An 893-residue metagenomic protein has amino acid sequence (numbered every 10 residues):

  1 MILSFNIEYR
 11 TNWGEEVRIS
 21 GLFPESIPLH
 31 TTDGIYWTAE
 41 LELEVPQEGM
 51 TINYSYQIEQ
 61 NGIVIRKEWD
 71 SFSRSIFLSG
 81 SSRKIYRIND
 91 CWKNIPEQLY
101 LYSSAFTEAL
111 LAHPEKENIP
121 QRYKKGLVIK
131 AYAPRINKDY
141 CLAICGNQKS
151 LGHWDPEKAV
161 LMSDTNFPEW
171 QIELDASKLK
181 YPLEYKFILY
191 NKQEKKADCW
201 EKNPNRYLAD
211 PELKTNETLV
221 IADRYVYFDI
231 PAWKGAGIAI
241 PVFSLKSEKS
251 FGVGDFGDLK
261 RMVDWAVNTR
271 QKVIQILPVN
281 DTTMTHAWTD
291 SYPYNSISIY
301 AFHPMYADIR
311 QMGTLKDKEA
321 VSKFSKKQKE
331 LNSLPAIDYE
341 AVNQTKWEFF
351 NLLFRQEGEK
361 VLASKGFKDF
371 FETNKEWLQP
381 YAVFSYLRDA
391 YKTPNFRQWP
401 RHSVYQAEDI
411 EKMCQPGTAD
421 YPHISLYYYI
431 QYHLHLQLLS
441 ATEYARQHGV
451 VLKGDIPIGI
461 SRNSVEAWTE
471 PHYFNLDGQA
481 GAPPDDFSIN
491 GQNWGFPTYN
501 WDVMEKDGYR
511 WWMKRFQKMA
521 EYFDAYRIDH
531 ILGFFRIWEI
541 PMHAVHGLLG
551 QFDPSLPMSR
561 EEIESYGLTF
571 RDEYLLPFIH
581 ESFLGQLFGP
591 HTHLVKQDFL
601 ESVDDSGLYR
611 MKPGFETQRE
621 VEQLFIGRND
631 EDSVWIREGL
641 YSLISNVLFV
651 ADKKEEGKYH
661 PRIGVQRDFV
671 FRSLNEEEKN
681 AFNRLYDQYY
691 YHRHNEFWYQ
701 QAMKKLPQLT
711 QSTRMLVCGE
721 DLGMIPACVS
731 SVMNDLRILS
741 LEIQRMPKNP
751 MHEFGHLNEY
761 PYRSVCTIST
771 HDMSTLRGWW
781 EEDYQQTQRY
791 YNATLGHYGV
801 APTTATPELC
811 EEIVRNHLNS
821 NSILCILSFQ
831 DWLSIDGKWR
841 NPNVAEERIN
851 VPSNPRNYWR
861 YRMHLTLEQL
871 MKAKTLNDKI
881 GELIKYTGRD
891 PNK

Functional and structural regions predicted by a protein language model:
I2-T51, E59-G80, A133-Y181, Y190-L213 (+2 more regions): Aromatic-rich carbohydrate-binding modules that target alpha-glucans
F5, K93, L99: An acidic-aromatic pocket/loop used at catalytic or ligand-binding sites
E8, D90-K93, R224: Intrinsic disorder/low-complexity segments in short proteins, especially the signal peptide and propeptide regions
L29-H30, G62, I85, L161-S163 (+6 more regions): Intrinsically disordered, low-complexity regions enriched in Ser/Pro/Gly/Gln/His and often acidic
S79-I88: C2-type phospholipid-binding modules
Q98-K124, V128, D175-K178, A209-K893: Catalytic cores of glycan-processing enzymes that make or break glycosidic bonds
